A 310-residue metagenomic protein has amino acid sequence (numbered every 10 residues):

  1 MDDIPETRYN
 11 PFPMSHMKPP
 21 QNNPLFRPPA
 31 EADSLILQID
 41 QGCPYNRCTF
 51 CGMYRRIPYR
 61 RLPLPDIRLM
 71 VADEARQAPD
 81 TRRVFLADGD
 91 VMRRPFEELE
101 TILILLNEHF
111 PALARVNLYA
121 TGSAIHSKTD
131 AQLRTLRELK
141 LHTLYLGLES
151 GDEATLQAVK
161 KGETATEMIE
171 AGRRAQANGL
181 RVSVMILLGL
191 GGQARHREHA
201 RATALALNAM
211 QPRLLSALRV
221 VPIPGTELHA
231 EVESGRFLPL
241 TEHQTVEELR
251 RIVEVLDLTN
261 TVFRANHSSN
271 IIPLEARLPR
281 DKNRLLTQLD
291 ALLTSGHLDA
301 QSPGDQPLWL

Functional and structural regions predicted by a protein language model:
D2-E31, N208-L310: Auxiliary Fe-S-binding modules of radical SAM enzymes
N22-D66: Canonical Radical SAM [4Fe-4S] cluster-binding loop centered on the CxxxCxxC motif and its immediate flanking residues
L35-L37, V84, A114-L118, L144-L146 (+3 more regions): Hydrophobic faces of well-ordered beta-strands that scaffold small-molecule active sites in alpha/beta enzyme cores
C43, C51, L86, L118 (+4 more regions): Conserved, mostly hydrophobic/aromatic
I67, L99, T129, M168 (+3 more regions): Aromatic/hydrophobic pocket-lining residues that form the small-molecule binding cavity in soluble enzyme cores
A75-N178: Conserved SAM/AdoMet-binding glycine-rich loop
S123, G151-T155, A175-H199, L218-P224 (+1 more regions): Conserved strand-turn element in the central/C-terminal portion of the radical SAM core barrel that lines
A131-Q132, G192-N208: Catalytic cores of alpha/beta
